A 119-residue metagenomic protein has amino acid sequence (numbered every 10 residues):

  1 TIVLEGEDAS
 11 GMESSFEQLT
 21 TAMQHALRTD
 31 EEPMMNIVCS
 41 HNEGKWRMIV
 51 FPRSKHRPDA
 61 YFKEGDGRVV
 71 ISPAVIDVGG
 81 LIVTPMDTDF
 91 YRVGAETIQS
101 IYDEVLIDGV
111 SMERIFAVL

Functional and structural regions predicted by a protein language model:
T1-L119: HIT superfamily nucleotide-processing domains
